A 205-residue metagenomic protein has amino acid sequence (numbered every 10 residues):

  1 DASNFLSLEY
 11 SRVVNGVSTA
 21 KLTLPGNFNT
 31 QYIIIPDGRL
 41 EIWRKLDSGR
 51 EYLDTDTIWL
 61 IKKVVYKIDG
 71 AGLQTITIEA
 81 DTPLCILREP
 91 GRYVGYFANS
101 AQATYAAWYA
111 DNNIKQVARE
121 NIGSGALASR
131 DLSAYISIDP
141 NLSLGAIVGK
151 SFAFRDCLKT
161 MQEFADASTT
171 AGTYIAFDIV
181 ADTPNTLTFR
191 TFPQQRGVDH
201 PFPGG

Functional and structural regions predicted by a protein language model:
D1-A2, L53-K62, D199-G205: Short amphipathic beta-strand/extended segments with alternating polar/hydrophobic composition
D1-D37, I78-L87, G91-N99, Y105-D111 (+1 more regions): Juxtamembrane "anchor/assembly" segments of surface/extracellular structural proteins
D1-S7, I61, V65, L144-G149: A broad structural signal for short, well-ordered beta-strand segments within beta-sheet-rich domains
A2, Y10-S18, V64-I76, D178-N185: Short, ordered beta-strand-loop transition motifs
L22, L40-I42, I61, I78 (+1 more regions): Hydrophobic beta-strand residues in large extracellular and virion-surface proteins
Q31-G49: Short coil-to-beta transition motif at edge beta-strands of beta-rich domains
R44-D81, A176-D178: Short beta-strand and beta-hairpin "edge-sheet" elements
A71-T75, D81-G205: Charged- and aromatic-enriched interaction segments used to assemble and dock large macromolecular complexes
